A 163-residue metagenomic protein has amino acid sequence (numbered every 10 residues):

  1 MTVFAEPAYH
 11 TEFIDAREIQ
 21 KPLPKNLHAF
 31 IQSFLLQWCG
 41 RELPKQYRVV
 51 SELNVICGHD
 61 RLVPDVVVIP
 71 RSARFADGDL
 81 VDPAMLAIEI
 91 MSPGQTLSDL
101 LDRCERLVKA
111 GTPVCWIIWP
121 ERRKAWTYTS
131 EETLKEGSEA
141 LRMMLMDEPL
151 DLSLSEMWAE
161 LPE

Functional and structural regions predicted by a protein language model:
M1-E163: Gly/Pro/Ser/Thr-rich low-complexity, intrinsically disordered segments predominantly at protein N-termini
